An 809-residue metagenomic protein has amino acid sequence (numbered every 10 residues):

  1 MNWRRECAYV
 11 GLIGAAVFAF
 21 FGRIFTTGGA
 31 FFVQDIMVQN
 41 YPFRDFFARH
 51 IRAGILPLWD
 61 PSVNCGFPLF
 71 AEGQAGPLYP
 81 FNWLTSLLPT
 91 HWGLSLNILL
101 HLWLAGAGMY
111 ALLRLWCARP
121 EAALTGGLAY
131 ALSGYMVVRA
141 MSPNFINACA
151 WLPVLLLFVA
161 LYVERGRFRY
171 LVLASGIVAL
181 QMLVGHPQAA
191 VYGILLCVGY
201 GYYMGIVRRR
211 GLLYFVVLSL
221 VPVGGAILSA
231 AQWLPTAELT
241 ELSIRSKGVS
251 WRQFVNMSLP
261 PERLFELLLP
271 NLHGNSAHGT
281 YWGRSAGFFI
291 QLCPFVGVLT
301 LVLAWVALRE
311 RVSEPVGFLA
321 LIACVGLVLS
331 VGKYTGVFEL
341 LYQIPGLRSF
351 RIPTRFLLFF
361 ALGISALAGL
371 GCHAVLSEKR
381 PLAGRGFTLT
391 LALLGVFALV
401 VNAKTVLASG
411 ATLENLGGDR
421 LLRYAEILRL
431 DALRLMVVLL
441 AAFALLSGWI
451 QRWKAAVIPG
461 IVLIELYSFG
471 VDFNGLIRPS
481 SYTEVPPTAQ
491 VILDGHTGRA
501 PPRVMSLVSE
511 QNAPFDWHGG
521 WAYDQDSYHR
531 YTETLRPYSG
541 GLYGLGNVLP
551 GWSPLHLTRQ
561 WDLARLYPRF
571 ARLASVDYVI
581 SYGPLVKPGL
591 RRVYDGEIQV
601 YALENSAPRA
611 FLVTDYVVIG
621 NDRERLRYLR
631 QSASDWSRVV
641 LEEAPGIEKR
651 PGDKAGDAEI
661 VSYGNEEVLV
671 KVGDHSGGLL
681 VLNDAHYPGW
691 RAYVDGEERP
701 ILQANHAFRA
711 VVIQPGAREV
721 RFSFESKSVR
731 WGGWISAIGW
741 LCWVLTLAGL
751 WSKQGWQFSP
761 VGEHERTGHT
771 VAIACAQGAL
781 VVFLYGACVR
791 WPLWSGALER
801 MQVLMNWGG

Functional and structural regions predicted by a protein language model:
M1-G22, L213-L218, A444-G460, L745-P792: Start-transfer (signal-anchor) and selected internal transmembrane alpha helices of multi-pass inner/ER membrane
R4, R208-V216, C293, L303-G336 (+2 more regions): Membrane-interface helix-loop-helix junctions at transmembrane boundaries of multi-pass membrane enzymes, predominantly
I13, G106-W116, P120-I206, V217-T236 (+2 more regions): Membrane-embedded helix bundles of polyisoprenyl
V17-M109, L128-P153, R252-V298, S330-E339 (+4 more regions): Membrane-interface coil-to-helix junctions
F18-T27, I51, L84-W92, E121-P143 (+9 more regions): Membrane-interface helix-loop junctions at the exits of transmembrane helices
Q34-P57, V221-A307, V328, Y342 (+9 more regions): Periplasmic/ER-lumenal interhelical loops and adjacent helix-loop junctions in multi-pass membrane proteins
N40, V302, D577, A633-G809: Active-site-proximal, structured, solvent-exposed surfaces of multi-pass membrane proteins that position macromolecular
Y424-A425, R429-L430, A455-G678, L682-W690 (+1 more regions): Soluble catalytic regions of membrane-associated enzymes that act on cell-envelope and secretory-pathway components
